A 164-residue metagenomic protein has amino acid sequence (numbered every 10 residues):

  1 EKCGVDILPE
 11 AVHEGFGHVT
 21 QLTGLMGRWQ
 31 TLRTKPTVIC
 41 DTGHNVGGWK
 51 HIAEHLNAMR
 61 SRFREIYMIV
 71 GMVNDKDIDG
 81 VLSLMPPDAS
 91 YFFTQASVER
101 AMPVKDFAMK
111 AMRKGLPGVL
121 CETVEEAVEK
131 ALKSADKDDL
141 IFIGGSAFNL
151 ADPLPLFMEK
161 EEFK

Functional and structural regions predicted by a protein language model:
E1-S90: Nucleotide phosphate-binding/pyrophosphate-handling subdomain across enzymes that bind or process nucleotide phosphates
T37-I39, V81-L140: C-terminal helical cap/extension that packs against the catalytic core of soluble nucleotide-cofactor enzymes
W49-K50, I78-G80, P103-V104, D152-P155: Short glycine-/acidic-enriched loop or helix-start segments at secondary-structure transitions that form or flank
E54, A58, S83, M109 (+2 more regions): Short, well-ordered alpha-helices that flank and scaffold nucleotide-derived cofactor binding pockets
R60-R62, R113-K114, E161-K164: Short helix-capping segments at alpha-helix termini
V70-N74, T94-A96, G145: Cofactor-binding loop segments of dinucleotide-utilizing enzymes, especially the Rossmann-like FAD- and NAD(P)+-binding
S146-K164: Glycine/aspartate-rich loop-and-adjacent alpha/beta segment that forms the canonical ThDP
